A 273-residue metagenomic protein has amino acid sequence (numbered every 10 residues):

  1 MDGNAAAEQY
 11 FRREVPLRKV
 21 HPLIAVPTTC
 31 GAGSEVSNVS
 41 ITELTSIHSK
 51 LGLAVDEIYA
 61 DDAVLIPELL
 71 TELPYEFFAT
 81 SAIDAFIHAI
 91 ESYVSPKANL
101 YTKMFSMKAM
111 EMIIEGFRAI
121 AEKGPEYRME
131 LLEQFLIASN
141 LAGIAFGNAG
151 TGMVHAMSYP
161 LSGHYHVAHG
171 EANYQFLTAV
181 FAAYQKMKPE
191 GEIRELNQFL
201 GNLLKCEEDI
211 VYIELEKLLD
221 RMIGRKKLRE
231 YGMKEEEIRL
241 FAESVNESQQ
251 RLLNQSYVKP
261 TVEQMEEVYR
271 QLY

Functional and structural regions predicted by a protein language model:
D2-A98, E192-L196: A glycine/threonine-rich phosphate-anchoring loop and its flanking beta-alpha core in nucleotide/phosphate-binding
G31-A32, L141-N173, Q250-L252: Glycine-rich phosphate/pyrophosphate-binding beta-alpha loops
I58-A63, I114, N148-V154: Acidic-glycine-rich active-site phosphate/pyrophosphate-binding loop
Y75-L141, A145: C-terminal and late-domain segments of enzyme folds
F86-I90, F135-G143, M157, L177 (+4 more regions): Short alpha-helical scaffolding segments that buttress acidic/His motifs in well-ordered protein cores
H164-E237: Gly/Pro-rich interdomain helix-loop hinge
E237-Y273: Short, amphipathic C-terminal "tail helix"
